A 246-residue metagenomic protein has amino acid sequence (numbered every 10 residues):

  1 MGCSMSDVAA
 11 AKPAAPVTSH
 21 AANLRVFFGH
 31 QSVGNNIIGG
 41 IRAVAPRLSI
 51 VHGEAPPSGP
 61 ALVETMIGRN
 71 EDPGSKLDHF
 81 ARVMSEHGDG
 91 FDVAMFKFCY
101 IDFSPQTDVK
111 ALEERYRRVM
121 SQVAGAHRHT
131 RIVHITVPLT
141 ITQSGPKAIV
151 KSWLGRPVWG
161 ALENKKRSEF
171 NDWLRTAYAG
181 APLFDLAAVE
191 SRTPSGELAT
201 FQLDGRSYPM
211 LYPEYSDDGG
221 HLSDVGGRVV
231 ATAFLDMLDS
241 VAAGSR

Functional and structural regions predicted by a protein language model:
G2-I50, S240-R246: N-terminal module-boundary/linker segments of secreted carbohydrate-active enzymes
A22-R25, P46-L48, D89-A94, G125-V133 (+1 more regions): Loop/turn elements at helix/coil->beta-strand transitions in domains of secreted/extracellular proteins
L24-F28, I101-K110, P157-A161, S216-L222: Second-shell loop/turn segments in exported
V33-T107: Conserved SGNH/GDSL esterase-like catalytic core that processes O-acyl groups on lipids and polysaccharides
G74-F80, V109-S121, G160-D172: Well-ordered, non-membrane alpha-helical segments in soluble/globular domains
A81-I149: Extracellular-facing segments of soluble proteins and assemblies that are Gly/Ser/Thr-biased and enriched in aromatics
T142-T193: Substrate-gating cap/lid alpha-helix
D204-R246: Histidine-centered active-site loop/cap adjacent to the catalytic His in serine esterases/O-acetyl transfer systems
